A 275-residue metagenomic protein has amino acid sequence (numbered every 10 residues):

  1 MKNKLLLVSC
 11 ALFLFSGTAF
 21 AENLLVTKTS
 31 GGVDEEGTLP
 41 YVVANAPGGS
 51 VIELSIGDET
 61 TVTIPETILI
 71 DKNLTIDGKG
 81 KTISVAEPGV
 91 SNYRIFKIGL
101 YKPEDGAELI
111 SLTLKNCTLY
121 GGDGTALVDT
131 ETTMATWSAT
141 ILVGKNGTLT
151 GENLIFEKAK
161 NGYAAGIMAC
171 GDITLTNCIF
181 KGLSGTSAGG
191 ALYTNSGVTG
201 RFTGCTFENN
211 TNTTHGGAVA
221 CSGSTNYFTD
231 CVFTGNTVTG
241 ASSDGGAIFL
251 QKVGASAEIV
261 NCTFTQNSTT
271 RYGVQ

Functional and structural regions predicted by a protein language model:
M1-N23: Sec-dependent, cleavable N-terminal signal peptides
F20-K145: N-terminal, post-signal-peptide segments of secreted/periplasmic proteins
T27, G32, N161, I259 (+1 more regions): Conserved beta-strand/short-helix segments that make up beta-rich extracellular adhesion/recognition modules
E53, L69, T75-D77, S84 (+13 more regions): Extracellular beta-strand solenoid repeats
P65, G89-E104, A126-V143, K160-M168 (+4 more regions): Extracellular beta-strand/beta-solenoid scaffold signature
K79-T82, E108-G121, T148-K160, D172-S184 (+3 more regions): Right-handed parallel beta-helix
